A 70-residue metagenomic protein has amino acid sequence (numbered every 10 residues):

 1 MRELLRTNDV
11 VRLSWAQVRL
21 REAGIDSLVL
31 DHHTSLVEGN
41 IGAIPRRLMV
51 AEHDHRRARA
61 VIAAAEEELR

Functional and structural regions predicted by a protein language model:
M1-R70: Positively charged, small/polar-rich N-terminal and surface patches that mediate targeting and assembly and bind
